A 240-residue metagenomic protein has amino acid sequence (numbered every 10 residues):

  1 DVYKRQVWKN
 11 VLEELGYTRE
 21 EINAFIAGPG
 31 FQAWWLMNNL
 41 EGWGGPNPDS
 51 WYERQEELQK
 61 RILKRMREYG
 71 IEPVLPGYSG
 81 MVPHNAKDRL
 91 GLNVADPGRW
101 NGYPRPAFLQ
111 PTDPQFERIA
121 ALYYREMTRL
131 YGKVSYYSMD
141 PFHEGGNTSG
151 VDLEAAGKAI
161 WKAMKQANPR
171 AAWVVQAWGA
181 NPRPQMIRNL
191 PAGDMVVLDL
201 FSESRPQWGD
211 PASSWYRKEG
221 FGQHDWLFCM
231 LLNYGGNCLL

Functional and structural regions predicted by a protein language model:
D1-N38, G44-L240: Catalytic-core regions of glycoside hydrolase
